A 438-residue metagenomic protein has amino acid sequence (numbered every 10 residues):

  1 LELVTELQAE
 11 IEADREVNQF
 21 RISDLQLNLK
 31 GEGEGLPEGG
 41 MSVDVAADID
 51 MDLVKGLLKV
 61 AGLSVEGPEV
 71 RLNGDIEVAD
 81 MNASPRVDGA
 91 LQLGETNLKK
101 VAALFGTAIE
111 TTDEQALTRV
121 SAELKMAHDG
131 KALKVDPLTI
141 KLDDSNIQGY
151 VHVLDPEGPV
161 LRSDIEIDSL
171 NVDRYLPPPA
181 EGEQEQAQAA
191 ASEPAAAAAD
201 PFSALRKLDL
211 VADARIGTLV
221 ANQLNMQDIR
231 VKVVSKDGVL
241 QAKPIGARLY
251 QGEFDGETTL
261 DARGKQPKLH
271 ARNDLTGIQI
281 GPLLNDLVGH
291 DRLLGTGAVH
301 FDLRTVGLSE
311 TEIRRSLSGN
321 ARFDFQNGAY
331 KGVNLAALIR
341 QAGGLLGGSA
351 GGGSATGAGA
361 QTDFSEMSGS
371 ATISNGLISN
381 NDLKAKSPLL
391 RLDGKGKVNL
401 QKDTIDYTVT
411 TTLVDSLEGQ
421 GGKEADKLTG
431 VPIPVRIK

Functional and structural regions predicted by a protein language model:
E12-E32, K55-S64, T112-K141, Q184-T276 (+1 more regions): Solvent-exposed beta-strand/coil patches in large extracellular/periplasmic or lumenal scaffold regions
Q19-L25, G62-E66, V70-L72, V87-Q92 (+5 more regions): Extended non-catalytic domains of envelope/secretory-pathway proteins
N97-K100, D173, E257, V414-G422: Short aromatic-acidic-glycine turn motif
F105, Y175-P179, K331-R340, Q420-K423: Outer-membrane beta-barrel and related beta-rich outer-membrane complex signature in Gram-negative bacteria
A108-T111, L284-G289, A355: Extracellular loop and loop/strand-boundary signature of outer-membrane beta-barrel proteins
G158-Y175, T311-I313: Flexible beta-edge/linker motif
L283-V288, T410-K438: Surface-exposed, gly/pro-biased binding rims or lids
